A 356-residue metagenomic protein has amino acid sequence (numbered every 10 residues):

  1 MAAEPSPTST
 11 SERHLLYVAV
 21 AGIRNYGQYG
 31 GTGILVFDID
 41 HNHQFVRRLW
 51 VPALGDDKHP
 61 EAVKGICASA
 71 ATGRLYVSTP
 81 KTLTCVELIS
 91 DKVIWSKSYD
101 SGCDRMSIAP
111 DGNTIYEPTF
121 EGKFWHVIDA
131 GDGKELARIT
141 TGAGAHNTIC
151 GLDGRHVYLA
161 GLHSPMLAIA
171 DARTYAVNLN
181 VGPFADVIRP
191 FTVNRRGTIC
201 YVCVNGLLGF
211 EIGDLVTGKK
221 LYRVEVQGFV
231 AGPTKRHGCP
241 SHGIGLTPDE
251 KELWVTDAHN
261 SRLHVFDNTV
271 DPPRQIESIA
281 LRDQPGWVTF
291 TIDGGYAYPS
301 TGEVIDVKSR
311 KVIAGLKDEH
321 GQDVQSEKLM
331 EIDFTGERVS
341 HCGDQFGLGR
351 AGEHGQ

Functional and structural regions predicted by a protein language model:
M1-Q356: Predominantly soluble domains enriched in secretory-pathway, periplasmic, or organellar proteins
